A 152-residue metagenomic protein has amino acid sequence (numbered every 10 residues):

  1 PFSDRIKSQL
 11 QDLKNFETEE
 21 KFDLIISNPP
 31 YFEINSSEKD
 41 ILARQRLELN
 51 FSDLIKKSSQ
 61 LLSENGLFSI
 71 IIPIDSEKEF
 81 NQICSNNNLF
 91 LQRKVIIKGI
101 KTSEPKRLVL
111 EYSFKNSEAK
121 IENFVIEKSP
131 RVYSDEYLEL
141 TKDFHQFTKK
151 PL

Functional and structural regions predicted by a protein language model:
P1-L13: Conserved SAM-binding strand-loop segment of SAM-dependent methyltransferases
D4, E20, L89: Structured loop/turn residues at beta-strand edges in well-structured enzyme cores
K14-I26: A short acidic, Gly/Pro-enriched loop at the edge of an enzyme's catalytic core that lines a small-molecule cofactor
N15, Y31, F114: Short, glycine/acidic-enriched loop or turn micro-motifs at the edges of active sites
I25-Y31, I71: Amphipathic alpha-helical repeat scaffolds
P29-K57: Mobile active-site "lid"/loop adjacent to the S-adenosyl-L-methionine
N50-P105, V109-E111: Conserved Class I SAM-dependent methyltransferase catalytic core
E104-L152: SAM/dcSAM-binding transferase cores
